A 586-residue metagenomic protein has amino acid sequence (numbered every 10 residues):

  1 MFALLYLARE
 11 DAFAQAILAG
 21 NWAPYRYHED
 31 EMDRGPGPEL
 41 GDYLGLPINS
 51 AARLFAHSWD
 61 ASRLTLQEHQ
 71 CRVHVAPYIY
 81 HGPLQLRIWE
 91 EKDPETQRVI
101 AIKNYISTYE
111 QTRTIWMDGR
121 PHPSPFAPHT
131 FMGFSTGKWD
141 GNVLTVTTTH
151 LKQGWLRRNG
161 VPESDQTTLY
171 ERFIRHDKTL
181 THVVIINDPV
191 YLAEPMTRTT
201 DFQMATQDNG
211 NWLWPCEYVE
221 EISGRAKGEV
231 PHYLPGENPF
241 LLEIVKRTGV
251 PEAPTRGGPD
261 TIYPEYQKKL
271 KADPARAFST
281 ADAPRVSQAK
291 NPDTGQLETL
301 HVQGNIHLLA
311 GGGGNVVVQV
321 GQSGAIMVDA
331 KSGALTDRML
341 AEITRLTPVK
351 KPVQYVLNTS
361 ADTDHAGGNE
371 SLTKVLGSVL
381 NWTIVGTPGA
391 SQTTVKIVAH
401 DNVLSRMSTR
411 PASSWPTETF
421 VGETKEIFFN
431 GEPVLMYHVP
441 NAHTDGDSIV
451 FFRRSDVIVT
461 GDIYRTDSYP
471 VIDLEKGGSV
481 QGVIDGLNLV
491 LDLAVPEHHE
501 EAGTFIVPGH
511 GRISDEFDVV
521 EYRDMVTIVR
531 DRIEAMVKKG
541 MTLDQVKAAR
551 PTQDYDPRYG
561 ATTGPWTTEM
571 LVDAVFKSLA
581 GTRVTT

Functional and structural regions predicted by a protein language model:
F2-D11: C-terminal segment of classical bacterial N-terminal signal peptides
D11-S287, N381-Q392, V403, M436 (+1 more regions): PEST-like low-complexity, intrinsically disordered acidic/proline/serine-rich tracts that flank trafficking/processing
A281-A289, N381, P496-G503, R512-T586: Accessory terminal helices/loops
E298-K350, S448-D462: Conserved beta-strand hairpin/beta-sheet module of binuclear metal-dependent hydrolase folds, prominently
H301, T387-P440, T444-G446, R453-R454 (+2 more regions): Metallo-beta-lactamase
N305, Q319, D329, I343 (+10 more regions): Divalent metal-coordination and catalytic microenvironments
Q322-I326, A334-T393: Active-site metal-binding motif and surrounding structural segment of the metallo-beta-lactamase
G324-A325, S332-A334, E426, P433 (+1 more regions): Metallo-beta-lactamase
